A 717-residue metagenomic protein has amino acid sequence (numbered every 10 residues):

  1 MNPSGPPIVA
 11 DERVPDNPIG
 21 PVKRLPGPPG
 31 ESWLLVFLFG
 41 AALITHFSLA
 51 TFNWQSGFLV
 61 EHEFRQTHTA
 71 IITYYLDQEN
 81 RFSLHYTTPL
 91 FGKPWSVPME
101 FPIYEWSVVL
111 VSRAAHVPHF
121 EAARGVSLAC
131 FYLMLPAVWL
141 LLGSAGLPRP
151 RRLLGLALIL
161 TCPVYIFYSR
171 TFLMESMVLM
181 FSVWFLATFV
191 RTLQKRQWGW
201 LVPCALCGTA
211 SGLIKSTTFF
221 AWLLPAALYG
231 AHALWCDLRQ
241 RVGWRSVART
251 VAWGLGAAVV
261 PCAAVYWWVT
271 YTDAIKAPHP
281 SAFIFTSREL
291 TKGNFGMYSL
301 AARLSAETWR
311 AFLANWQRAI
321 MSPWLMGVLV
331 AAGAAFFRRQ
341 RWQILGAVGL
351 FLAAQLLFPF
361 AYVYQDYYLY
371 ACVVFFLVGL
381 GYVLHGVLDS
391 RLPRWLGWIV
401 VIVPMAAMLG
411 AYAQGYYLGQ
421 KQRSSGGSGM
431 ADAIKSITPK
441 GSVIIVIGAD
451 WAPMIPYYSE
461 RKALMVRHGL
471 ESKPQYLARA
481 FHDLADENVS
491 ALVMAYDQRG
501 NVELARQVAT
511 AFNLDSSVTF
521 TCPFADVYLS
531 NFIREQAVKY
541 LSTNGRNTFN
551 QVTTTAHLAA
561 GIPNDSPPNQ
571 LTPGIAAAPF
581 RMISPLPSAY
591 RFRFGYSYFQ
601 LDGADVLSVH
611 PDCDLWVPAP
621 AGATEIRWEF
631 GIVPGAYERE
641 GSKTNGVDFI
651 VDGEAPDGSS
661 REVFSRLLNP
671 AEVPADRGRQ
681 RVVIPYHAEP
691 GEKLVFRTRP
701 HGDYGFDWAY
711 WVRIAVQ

Functional and structural regions predicted by a protein language model:
D16-I19, G143-G146, F185-L201, C207 (+2 more regions): Membrane-interface transmembrane helices that cradle and orient dolichyl/undecaprenyl
I44-A50, T218, V383-L388, L396-R423 (+1 more regions): Transmembrane alpha-helical segments
A122-G146, W184, T188: Transmembrane-helix motifs of polytopic, lipid-linked glycan transferases
P136, G230, D237, A314-W342: Hydrophobic, aromatic-rich transmembrane alpha-helices and their immediate juxtamembrane boundary segments
F167-M177, Q365: Short acidic/glycine- and proline-prone juxtamembrane loop motifs at membrane-interface regions of multi-pass membrane
A231, R249-A302: Membrane-lumen/periplasm interface segments of specific transmembrane helices in polyprenyl phosphate-linked
S436-E471, S490-R499: Short periplasmic/luminal acceptor-recognition loop of GT-C membrane glycosyltransferases, typified by
L541-Q717: Gly-Asp-aromatic-enriched flexible segments
